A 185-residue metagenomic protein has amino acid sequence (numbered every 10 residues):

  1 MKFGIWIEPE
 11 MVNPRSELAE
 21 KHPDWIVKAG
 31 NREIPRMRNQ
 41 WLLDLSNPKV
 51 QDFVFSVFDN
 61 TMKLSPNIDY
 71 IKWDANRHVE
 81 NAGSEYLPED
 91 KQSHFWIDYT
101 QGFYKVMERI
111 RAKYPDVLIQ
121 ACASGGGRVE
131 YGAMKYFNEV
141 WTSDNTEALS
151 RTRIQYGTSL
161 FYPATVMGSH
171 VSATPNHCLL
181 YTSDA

Functional and structural regions predicted by a protein language model:
M1-L18, A112: Acidic/aromatic-lined carbohydrate-recognition and catalytic surfaces of CAZymes acting on diverse glycans
E20-H22, I26-A173: Active-site neighborhood of glycoside hydrolase catalytic domains
T174-L180: Structural motif
Y181-A185: Conserved small/polar residues in nucleotide/adenosyl-binding loops
